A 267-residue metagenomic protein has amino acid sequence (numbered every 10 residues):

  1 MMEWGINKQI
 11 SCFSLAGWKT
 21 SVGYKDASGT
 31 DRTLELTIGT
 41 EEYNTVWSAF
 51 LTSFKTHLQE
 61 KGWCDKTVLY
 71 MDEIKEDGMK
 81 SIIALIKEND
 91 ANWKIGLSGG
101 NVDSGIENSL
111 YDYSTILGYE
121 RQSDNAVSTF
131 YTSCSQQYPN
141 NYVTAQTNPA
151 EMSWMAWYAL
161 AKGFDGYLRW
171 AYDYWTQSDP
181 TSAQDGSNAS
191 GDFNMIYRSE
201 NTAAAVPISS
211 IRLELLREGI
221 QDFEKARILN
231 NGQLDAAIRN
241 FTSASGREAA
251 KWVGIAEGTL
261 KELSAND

Functional and structural regions predicted by a protein language model:
M1-N92, G100-E107, D173-T176: Aromatic-lined carbohydrate-binding surfaces of glycoside hydrolases
Q9-I10, Y113, Y167: Hydrophobic residues within beta-strands of alpha/beta enzymes
G39, Y43-W47, T144, N148 (+1 more regions): Residue-level preference for long, well-ordered alpha-helices that form the structural scaffold of enzyme catalytic
A49-T52, G105-Y138: Glycoside hydrolase catalytic-domain groove-lining segments
M71-K75, G99-N101, L117-Y119, T132-C134 (+1 more regions): Short, flexible loop/turn elements at secondary-structure junctions
G100-I106, T147-W157: Short, acidic/polar
D124-W154, A171-Y174: Active-site clefts of carbohydrate-active enzymes
N140, Y158-D267: Aromatic- and carboxylate-lined catalytic core of secreted/periplasmic carbohydrate-active enzymes
